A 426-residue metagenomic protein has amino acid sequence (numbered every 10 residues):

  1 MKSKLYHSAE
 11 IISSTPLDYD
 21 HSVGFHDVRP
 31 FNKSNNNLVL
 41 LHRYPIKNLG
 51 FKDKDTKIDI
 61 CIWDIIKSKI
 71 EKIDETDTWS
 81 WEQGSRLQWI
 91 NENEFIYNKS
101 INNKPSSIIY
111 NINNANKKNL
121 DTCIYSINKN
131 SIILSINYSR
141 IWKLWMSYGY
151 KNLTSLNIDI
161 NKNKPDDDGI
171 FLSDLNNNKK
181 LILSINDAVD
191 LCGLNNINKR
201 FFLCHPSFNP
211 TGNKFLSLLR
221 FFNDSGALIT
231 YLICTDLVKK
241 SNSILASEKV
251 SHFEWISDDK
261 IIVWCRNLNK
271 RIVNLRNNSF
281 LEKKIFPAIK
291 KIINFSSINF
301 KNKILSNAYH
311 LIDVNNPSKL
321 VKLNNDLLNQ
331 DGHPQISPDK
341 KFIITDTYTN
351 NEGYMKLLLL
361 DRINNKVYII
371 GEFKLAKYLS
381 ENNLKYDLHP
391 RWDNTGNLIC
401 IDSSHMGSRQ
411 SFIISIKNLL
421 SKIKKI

Functional and structural regions predicted by a protein language model:
I12-H21, D74-S80, K180-K199, L323-L327 (+1 more regions): Surface-exposed loop and turn segments in beta-propeller and other repeat-based domains that flank or scaffold
D20-D27, I46, K52-S100: Blade-loop segments of beta-propeller domains
V28-V39, G84-N102, I124-I132, I136-N137 (+4 more regions): Blade-terminus and WD-like Trp-Asp/Gly-His loop motifs, strongest in beta-propeller folds
L41-T56, I136-D167, L218-L228, R266-I304 (+2 more regions): Short, conserved, GDST-rich strand-edge loop motifs in beta-rich repeat architectures
T78-G169, I182-N198: Asp-box/WD-like beta-propeller blade repeats and closely related beta-sheet repeat scaffolds
A246-S251, K322-Q335, K366-R391: Conserved blade-ending motifs and adjacent loop-strand segments that build the rim/top face of beta-propeller domains
F295-A308, V321-K366: Loop/turn-rich, solvent-exposed surfaces of beta-rich toroidal or solenoidal domains
Y386-I426: Blade-level signature of beta-propeller repeat domains, shared across WD40, Kelch, NHL, RCC1 and BNR/Asp-box propellers
